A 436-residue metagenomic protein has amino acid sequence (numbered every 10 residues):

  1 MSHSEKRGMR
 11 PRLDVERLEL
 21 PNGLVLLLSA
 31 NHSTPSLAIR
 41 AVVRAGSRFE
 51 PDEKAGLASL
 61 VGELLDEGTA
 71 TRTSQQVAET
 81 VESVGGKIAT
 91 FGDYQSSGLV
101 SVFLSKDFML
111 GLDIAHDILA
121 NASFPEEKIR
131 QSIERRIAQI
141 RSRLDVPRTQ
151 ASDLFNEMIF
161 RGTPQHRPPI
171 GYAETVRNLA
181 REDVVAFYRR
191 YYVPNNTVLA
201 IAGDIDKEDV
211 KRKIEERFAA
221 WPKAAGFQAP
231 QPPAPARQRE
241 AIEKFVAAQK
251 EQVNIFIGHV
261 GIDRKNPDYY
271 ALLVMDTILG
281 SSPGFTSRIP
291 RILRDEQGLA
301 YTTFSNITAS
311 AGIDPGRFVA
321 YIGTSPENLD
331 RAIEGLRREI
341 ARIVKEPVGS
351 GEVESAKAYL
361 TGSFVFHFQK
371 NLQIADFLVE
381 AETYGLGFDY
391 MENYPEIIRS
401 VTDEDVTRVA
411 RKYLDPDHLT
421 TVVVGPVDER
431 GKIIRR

Functional and structural regions predicted by a protein language model:
M1-G8, R161, H166-P169, P194 (+3 more regions): An aromatic/glycine/proline-enriched structural segment found at the starts of mature extracellular/organellar domains
S2-P35: N- or domain-start disorder-to-order transition segments that initiate the globular core
L27-S29, T34-E63, R72-A120, I137-A138 (+7 more regions): M16 family metallopeptidases and their MPP-like homologs
R136-R143, P233-F245, A358-H367: Short, conserved secondary-structure transition motifs
V193, T407-V423: Bilobed periplasmic-binding protein-like "clamshell/Venus-flytrap" ligand-binding domains
T277-L279: Long, low-complexity intrinsically disordered regions enriched in Ser/Thr, Asp/Glu, Pro/Gly
